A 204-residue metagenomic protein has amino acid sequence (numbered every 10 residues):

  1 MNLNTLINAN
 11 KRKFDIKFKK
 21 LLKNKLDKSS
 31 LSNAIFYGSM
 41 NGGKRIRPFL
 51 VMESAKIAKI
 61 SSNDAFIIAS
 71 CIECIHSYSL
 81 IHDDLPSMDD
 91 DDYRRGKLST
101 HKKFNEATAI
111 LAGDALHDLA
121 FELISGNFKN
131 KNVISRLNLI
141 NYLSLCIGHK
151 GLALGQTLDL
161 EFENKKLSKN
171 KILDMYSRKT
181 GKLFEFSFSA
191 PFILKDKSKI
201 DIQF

Functional and structural regions predicted by a protein language model:
M1-L22: N-terminal amphipathic/basic leader segments beginning at the initiator methionine
K19-F204: Mg2+-dependent prenyl diphosphate-binding active-site environment of isoprenoid biosynthetic enzymes
